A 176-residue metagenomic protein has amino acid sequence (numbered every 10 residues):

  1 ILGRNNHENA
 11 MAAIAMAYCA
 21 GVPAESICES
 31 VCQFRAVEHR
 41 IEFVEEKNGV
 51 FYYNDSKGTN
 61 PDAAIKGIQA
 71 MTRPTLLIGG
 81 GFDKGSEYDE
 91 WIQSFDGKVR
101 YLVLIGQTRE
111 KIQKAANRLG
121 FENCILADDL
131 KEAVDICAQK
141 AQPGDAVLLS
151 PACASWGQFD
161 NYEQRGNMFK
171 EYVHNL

Functional and structural regions predicted by a protein language model:
I1-R4, G157-Y162: Flexible active-site lid/hinge loop adjacent to a nucleotide/diphosphate and Mg2+-phosphate binding pocket
L2-V99: Nucleotide phosphate-binding/pyrophosphate-handling subdomain across enzymes that bind or process nucleotide phosphates
S26, A63, K111-K114, Q158: Phosphate- and divalent-cation-binding pockets in alpha/beta enzyme and binding domains that engage nucleotide-derived
V50-F51, S155-Q158: A short acidic, helix-capping loop that chelates divalent metal ions and anchors anionic groups
D89-D145: C-terminal helical cap/extension that packs against the catalytic core of soluble nucleotide-cofactor enzymes
Q139, G157, M168-L176: Phosphate-binding loop of NTP-binding sites
L148-A152: Short beta-strands and strand-loop turn motifs
